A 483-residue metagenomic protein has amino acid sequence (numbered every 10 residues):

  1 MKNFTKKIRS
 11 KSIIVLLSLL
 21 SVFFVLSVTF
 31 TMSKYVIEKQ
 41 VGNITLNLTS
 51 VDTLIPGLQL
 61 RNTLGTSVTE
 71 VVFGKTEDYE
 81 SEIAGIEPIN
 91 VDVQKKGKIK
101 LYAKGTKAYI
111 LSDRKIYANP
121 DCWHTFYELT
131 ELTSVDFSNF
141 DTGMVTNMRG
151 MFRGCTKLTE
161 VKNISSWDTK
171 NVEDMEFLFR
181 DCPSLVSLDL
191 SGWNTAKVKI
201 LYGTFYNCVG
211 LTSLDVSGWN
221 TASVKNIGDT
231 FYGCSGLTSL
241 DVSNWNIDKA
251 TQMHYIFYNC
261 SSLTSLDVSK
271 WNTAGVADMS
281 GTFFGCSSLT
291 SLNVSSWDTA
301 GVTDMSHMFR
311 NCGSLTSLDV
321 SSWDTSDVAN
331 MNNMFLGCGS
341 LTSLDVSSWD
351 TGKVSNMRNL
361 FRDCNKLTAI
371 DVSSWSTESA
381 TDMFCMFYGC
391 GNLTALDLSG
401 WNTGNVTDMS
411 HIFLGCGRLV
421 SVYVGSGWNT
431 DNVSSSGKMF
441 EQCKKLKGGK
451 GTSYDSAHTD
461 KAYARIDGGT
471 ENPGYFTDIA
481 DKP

Functional and structural regions predicted by a protein language model:
M1-N43: Gram-positive cell-envelope targeting signals
T31-P483: Negatively charged
